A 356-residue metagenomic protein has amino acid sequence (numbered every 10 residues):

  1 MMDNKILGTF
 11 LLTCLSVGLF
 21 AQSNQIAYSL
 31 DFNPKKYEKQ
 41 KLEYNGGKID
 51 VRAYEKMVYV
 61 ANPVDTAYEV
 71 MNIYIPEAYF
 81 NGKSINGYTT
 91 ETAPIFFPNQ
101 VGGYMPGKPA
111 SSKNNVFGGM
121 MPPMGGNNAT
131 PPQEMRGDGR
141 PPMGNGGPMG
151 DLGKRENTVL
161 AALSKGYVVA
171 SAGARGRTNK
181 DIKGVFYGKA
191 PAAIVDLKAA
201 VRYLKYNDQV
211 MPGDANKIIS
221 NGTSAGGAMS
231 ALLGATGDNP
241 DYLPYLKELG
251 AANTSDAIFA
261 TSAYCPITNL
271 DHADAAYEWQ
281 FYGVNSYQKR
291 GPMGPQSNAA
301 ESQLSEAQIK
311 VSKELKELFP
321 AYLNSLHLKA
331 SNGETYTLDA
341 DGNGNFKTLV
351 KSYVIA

Functional and structural regions predicted by a protein language model:
M1-S23: Bacterial Sec-dependent N-terminal signal peptides
Q22-T92: Catalytic-loop region of hydrolases
M71, N86-Y104, K108-K113: Short beta-strand element of the alpha/beta-hydrolase
E91-I95, K165-A170, D214-K217, D256-A260: Loop/turn elements at helix/coil->beta-strand transitions in domains of secreted/extracellular proteins
G102-V195, G234-T236, M293: Cap/lid segment of the alpha/beta-hydrolase catalytic domain
F186-V210: Alpha/beta-hydrolase active-site loop
Y206-V284: Primarily recognizes the serine-hydrolase "nucleophile elbow" in alpha/beta-hydrolase and SGNH/GDSL folds
Y264-P266, H272-A356: Non-catalytic, alpha-helical, charged scaffold/linker segments that couple or flank catalytic or architectural cores
